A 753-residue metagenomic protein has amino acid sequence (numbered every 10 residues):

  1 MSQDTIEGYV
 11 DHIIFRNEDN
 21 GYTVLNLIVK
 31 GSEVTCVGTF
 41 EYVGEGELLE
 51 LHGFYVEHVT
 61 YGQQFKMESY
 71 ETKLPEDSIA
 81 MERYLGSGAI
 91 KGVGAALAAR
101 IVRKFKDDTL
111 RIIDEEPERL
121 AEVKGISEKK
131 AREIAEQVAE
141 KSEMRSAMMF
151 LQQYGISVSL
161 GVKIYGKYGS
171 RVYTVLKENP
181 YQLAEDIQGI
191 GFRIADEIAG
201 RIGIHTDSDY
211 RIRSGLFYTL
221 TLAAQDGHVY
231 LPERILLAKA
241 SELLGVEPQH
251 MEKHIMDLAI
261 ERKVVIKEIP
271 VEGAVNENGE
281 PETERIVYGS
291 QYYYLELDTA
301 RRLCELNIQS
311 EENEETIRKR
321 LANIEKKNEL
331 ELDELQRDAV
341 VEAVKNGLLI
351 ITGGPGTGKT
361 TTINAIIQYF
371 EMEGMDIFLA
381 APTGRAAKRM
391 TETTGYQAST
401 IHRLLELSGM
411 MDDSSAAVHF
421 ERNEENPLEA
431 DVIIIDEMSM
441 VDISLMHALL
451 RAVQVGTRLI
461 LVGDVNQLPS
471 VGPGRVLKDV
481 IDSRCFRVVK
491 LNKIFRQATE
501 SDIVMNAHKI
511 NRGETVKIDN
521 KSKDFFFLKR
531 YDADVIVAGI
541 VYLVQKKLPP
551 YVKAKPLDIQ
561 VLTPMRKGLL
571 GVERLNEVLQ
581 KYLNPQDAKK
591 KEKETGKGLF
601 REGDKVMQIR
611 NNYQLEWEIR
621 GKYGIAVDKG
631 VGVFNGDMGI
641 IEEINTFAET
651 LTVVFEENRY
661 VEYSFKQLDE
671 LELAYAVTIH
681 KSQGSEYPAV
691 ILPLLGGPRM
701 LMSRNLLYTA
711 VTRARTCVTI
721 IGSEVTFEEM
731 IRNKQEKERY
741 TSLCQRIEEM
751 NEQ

Functional and structural regions predicted by a protein language model:
M1-T316, Q753: Accessory, non-ATPase domains that flank or precede helicase/AAA+ motor cores in DNA-metabolism machines
G46-L48, G603, G636: Loop/turn positions that initiate beta-strands
G273-V432, C485-R496, I503-F527: ASCE P-loop NTPase motor cores of helicases and related translocases
D376, E429-I433, G456-I460, C717-V718: Loop/turn-to-beta-strand initiation segments
E437, G463: Walker B catalytic acidic pair
I443-T457, R475-V480: Short, conserved "post-DEAD/DEAH" coupling segment immediately C-terminal to helicase motif II within the SF2/RecA-like
V465-V631: Conserved helicase motor core of P-loop NTPases
V627-V631, N635-Q753: C-terminal accessory regions
